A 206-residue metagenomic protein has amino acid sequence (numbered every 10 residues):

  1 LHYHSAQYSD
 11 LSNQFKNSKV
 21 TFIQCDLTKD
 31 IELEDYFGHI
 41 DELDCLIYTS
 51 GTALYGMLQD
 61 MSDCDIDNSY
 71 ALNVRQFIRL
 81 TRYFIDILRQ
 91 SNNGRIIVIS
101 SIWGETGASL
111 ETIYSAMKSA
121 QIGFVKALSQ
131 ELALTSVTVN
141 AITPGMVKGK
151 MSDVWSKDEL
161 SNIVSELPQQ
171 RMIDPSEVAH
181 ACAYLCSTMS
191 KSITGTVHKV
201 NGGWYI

Functional and structural regions predicted by a protein language model:
S50-Y55, G203: Conserved NAD(P)H cofactor-binding loop of Rossmann-fold oxidoreductase domains
T52, Q59-R79, I97, Y114 (+2 more regions): Catalytic Tyr-X3-Lys loop
M57-L58, D65-Y70, S152, E159 (+1 more regions): Substrate-binding pocket helix/loop in short-chain dehydrogenase/reductase
M61, G107-A116, A127, W155: Active-site loop-to-helix junction immediately N-terminal to the catalytic Tyr of the SDR YXXXK motif in Rossmann-fold
T81, M117, V125: Active-site helix of classical SDR
D86, Q130-L134, K191: Alpha-helical segment proximal to the catalytic Tyr-Lys
S101: Residue(s) in the substrate-gating loop at a strand-loop-helix junction that position the organic substrate next
R171-V200, Y205: C-terminal substrate-recognition "lid" of short-chain dehydrogenase/reductases
